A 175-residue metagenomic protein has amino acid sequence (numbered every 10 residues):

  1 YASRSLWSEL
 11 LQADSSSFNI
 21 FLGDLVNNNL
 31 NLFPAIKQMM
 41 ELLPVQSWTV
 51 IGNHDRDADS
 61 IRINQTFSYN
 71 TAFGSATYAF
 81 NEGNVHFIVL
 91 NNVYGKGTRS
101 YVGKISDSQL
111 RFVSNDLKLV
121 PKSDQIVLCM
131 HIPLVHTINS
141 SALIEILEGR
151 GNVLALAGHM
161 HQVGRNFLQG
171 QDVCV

Functional and structural regions predicted by a protein language model:
Y1-P34: N-terminal active-site segment of His-dependent metallophosphoesterases
N19-F21, T49-V50, L128, L156: Residue-level marker for buried hydrophobic side chains located in beta-strands that build the well-ordered beta-sheet
G23-D24, G52-N53, H131, G158-H159: Active-site glycine-centered loops adjacent to acidic/histidine catalytic or metal-binding residues that shape
D24-V26, G97-G103, P133: Second-shell loop/turn segments in exported
N31-Q125, A142-L154, Q162-V175: Extended active-site neighborhood of metal-dependent phosphoesterases/phosphodiesterases
V127-P133: Mobile, glycine- and charge-enriched loop segments and immediately flanking short secondary-structure elements within
